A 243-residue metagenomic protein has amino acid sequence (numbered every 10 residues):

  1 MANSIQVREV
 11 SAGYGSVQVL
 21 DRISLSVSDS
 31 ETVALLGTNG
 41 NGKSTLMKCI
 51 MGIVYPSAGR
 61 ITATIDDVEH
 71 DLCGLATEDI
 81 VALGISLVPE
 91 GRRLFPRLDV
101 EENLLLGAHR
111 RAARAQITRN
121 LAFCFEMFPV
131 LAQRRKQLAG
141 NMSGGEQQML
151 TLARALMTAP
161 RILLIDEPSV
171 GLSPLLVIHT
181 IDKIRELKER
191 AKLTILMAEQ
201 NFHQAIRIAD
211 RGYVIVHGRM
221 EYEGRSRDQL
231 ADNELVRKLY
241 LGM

Functional and structural regions predicted by a protein language model:
I5-V7, L20: Conserved structural motif at the start of ABC-family nucleotide-binding domains
G15, V33, L75, V100-R119 (+3 more regions): ABC-type ATPase nucleotide-binding domains, specifically the catalytic core motifs of the NBD
L36-T38: The feature captures the beta-strand-to-loop junction immediately N-terminal to the Walker
M51: Helix-to-loop junction immediately C-terminal to a conserved catalytic motif
R60-V81, S226-R227: ABC ATPase NBD Q-loop/coupling interface
L138-M142: Conserved ABC ATPase signature
A155-L156: ABC ATPase C-loop
I178-K192: Helical segment within the ABC ATPase nucleotide-binding domain
